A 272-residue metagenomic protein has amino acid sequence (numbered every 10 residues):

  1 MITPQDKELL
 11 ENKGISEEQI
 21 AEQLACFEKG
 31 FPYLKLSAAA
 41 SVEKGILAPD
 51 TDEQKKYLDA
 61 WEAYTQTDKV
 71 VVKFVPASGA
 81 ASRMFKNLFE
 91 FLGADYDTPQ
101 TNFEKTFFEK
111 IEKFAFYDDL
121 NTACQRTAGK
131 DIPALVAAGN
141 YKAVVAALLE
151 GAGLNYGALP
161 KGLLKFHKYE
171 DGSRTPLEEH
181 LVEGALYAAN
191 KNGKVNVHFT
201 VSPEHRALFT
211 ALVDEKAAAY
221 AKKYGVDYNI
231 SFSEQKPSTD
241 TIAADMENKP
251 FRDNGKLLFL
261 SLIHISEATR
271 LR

Functional and structural regions predicted by a protein language model:
M1-K44, P160-D171, N190-V201: Low-complexity, highly charged intrinsically disordered N-terminal segments that act as targeting/localization
I20-A38, G93, D97-N140: Extended, charge-enriched "interface" segments that sit outside catalytic cores
V71-N87: A phosphate-binding catalytic loop at a beta-strand-loop-alpha-helix junction that coordinates phosphoryl groups
N87-A94, L212-A218, D245-F251: Short secondary-structure boundary/capping segments
D95, S173-K191, E215-A219: Histidine-anchored nucleotide/phosphate-binding helix
C124-S173, L177, K249-F259, R270: Active-site cores of enzymes that catalyze phosphoryl transfer or operate on phosphate-rich substrates
V201-L208, F232-M246: Short, conserved secondary-structure transition motifs
I263-T269: Residue-level detector of conserved catalytic or cofactor/ligand-binding positions in enzyme active sites
